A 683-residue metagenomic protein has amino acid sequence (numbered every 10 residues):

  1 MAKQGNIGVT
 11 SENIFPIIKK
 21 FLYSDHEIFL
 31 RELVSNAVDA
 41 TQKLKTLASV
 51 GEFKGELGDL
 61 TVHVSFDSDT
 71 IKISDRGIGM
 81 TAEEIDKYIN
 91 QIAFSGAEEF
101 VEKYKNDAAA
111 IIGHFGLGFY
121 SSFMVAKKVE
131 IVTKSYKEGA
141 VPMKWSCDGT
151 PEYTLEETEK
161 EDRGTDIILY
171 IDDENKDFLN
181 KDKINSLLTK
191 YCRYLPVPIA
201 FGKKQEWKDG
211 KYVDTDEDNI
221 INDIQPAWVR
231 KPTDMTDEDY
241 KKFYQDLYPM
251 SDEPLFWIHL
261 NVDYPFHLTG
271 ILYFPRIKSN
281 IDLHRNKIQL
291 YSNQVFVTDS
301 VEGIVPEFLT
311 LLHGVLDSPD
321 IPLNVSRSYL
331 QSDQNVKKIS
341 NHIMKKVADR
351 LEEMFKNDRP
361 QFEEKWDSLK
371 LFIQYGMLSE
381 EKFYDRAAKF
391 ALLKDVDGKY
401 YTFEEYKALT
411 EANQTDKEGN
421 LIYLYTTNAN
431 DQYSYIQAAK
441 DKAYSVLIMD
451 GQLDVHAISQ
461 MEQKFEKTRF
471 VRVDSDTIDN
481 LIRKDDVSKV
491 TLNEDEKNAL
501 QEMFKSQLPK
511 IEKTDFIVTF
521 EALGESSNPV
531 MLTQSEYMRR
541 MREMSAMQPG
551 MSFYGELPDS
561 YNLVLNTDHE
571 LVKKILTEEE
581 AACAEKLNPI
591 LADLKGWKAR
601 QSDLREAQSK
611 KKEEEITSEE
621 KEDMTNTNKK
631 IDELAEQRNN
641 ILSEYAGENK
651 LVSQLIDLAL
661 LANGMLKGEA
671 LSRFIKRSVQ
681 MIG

Functional and structural regions predicted by a protein language model:
M1-D173, D177-F178, S186, A584 (+2 more regions): GHKL (Bergerat-fold) ATPase N-terminal catalytic module, capturing the glycine-rich phosphate-binding loop and acidic
I111, V129-E152, D172-K176, D182-G683: GHKL/Bergerat-fold ATPase module in large chromosome/replication-associated machines
